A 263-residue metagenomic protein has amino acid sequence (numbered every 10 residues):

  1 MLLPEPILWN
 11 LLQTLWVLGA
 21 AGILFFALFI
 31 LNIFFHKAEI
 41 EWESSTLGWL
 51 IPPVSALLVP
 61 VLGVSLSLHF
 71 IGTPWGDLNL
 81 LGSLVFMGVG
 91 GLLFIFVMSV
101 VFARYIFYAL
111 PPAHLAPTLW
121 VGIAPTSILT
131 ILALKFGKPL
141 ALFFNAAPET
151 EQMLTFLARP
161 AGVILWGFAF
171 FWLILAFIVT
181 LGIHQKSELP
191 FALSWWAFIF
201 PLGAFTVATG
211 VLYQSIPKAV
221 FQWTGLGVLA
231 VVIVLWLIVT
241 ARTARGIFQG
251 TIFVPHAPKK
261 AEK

Functional and structural regions predicted by a protein language model:
M1-N10, F29-S45, S65-N79, M98-P117 (+4 more regions): Juxtamembrane membrane-water interface segments of multi-pass membrane proteins, especially cytoplasmic-side
N10-V17, G48-P52, L78-G88, L115-G122 (+3 more regions): Alpha-helical transmembrane segments of integral membrane proteins
L15-L24, F86, L92-F96, V163-F177 (+2 more regions): Short, structured motif recognition centered on aromatic/hydrophobic residues
L18-L28, W49-V64, V85-S99, L119-L134 (+2 more regions): Alpha-helical transmembrane segments of multi-pass integral membrane proteins
P201-A204, T209-L212: Proline/glycine-anchored alpha-helix kink/cap motifs
